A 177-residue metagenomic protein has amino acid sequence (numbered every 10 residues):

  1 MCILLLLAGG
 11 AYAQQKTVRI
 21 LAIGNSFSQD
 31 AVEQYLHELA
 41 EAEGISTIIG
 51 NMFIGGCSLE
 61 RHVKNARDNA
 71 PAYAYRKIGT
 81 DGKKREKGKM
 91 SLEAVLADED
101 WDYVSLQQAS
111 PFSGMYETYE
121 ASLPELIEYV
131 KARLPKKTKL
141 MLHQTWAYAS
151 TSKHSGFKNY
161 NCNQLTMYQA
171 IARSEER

Functional and structural regions predicted by a protein language model:
M1-A8: Bacterial N-terminal signal peptides
G9-A13: Sec/Tat signal peptide C-region and signal peptidase I cleavage site
V18-L21, D30-Y119: Conserved SGNH/GDSL esterase-like catalytic core that processes O-acyl groups on lipids and polysaccharides
A97-E99, L126, V130: Active-site neighborhood of glycoside hydrolase catalytic domains
Y119-E125: Charged helix-capping and loop-helix junction motifs
K131-A170: Active-site segments of SGNH/GDSL-like serine hydrolases that catalyze O-acetyl group transfer/hydrolysis on lipids
E176-R177: Conserved small/polar residues in nucleotide/adenosyl-binding loops
